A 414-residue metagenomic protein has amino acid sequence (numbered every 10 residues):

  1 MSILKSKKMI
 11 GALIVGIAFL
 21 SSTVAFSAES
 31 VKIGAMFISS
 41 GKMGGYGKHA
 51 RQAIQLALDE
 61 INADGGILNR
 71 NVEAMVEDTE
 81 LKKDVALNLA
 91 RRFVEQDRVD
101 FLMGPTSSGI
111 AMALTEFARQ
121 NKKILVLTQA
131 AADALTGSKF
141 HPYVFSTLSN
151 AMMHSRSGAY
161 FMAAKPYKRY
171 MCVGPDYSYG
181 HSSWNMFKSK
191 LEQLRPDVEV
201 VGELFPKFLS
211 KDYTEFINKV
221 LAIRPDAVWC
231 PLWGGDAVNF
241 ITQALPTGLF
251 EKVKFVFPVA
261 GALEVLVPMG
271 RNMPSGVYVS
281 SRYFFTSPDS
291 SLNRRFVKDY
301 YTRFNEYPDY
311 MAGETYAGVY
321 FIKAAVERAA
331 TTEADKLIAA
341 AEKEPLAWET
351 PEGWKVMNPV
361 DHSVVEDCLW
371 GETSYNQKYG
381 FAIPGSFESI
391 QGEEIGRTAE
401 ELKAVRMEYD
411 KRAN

Functional and structural regions predicted by a protein language model:
S2-L13: Bacterial N-terminal signal peptides that target proteins for export
G11-S22: Bacterial N-terminal signal peptides
T23-S27: Sec/Tat signal peptide C-region and signal peptidase I cleavage site
G34-Q55, E77-D84, T106-S107, V173-H181 (+2 more regions): Extracytoplasmic "Venus flytrap"
G45-Q52, E60, D64-G137, T147 (+2 more regions): Beta-alpha junction/loop-to-helix N-cap segments that form part of ligand/metal-binding clefts
N88, D133-A134, H141-P246, T286-R295: Extracellular/periplasmic Venus flytrap/periplasmic-binding protein
F93-T106, V126-T128, M171-G174, R224-G234 (+3 more regions): Periplasmic-binding protein-like
T302-A312, K323-E394, R412: Segments of small-molecule ligand-sensing domains
